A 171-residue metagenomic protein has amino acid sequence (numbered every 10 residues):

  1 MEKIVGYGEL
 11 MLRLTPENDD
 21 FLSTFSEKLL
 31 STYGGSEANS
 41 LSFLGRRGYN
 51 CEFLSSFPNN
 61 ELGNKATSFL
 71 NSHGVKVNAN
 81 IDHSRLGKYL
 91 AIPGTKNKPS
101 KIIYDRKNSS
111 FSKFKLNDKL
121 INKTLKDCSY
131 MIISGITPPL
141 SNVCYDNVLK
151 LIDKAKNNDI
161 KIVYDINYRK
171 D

Functional and structural regions predicted by a protein language model:
M1-E2, L116-T124, C144-K156: Short amphipathic alpha-helices and their capping/turn segments at secondary-structure boundaries
M1-H73, L116: Glycine-rich phosphate/adenosyl-contacting loop at the front of the ribokinase-like
V5, E52, N78, I162-V163: Structural detector of well-ordered beta-strand residues that form the stable sheet scaffold of enzyme domains
Y7-L10, R106-K107, S134-I136, D165-N167: Fold-independent oxyanion-binding glycine-rich loops and adjacent beta-strand/coil segments at enzyme active sites
L12, P16, N71, V75-K76 (+3 more regions): Generic secondary-structure signature for well-ordered alpha-helical cores
L29-L30, K107-K113, L140-S141, Y168-D171: Short, flexible loop segments at the rims of nucleotide/cofactor-binding pockets, characterized by
N50-G135: Conserved N-terminal subdomain of the carbohydrate kinase-like
Y130, I136-D171: Conserved beta-alpha-beta core of the PfkB/ribokinase-like small-molecule kinase fold
